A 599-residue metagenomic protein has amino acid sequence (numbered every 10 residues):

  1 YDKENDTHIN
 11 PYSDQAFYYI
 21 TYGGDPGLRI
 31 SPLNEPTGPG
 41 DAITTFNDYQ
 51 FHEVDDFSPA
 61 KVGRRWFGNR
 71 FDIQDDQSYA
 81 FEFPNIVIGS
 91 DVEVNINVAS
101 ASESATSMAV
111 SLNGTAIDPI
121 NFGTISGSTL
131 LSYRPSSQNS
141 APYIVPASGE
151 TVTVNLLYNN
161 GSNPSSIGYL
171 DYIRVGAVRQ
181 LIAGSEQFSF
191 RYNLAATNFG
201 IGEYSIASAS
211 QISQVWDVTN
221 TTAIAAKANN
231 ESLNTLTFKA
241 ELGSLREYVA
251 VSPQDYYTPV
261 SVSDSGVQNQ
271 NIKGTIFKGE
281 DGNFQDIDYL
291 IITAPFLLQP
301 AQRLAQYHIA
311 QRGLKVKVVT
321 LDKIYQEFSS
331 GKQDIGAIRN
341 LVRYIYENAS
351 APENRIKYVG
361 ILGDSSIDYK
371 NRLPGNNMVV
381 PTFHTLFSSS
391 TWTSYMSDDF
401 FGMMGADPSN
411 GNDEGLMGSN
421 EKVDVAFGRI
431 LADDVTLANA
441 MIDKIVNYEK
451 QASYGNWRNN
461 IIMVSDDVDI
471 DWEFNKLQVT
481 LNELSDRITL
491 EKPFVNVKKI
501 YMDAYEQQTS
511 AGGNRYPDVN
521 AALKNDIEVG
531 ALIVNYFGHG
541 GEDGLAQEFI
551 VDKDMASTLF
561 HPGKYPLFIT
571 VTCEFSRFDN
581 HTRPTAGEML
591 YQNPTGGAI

Functional and structural regions predicted by a protein language model:
Y1-I599: Cysteine-dependent hydrolase recognition
